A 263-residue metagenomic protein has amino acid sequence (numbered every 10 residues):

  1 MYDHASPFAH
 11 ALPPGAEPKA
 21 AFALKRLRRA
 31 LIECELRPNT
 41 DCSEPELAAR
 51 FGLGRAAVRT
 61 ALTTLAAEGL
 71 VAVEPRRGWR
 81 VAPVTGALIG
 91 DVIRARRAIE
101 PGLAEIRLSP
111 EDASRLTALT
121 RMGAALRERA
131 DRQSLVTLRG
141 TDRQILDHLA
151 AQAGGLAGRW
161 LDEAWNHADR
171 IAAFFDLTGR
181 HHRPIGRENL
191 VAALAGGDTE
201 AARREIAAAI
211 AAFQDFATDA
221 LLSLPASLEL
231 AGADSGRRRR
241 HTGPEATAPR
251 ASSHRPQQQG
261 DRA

Functional and structural regions predicted by a protein language model:
M1-S109, T218-A263: Short linear motifs at protein or domain termini
A21, G86, R97, T117-T120 (+1 more regions): Amphipathic alpha-helical repeat elements characteristic of tetratricopeptide repeat
A30, E35, R129, A193-L194 (+1 more regions): Hydrophobic side-chain positions on well-ordered alpha-helices, corresponding to helix-helix packing/interface faces
A67-A72, E163-N166, G179-R183: Mobile beta-alpha loop/short-helix "lid" or hinge segments that flank ligand
W79, A87-G90, E105, A124 (+2 more regions): Positions in alpha-helical segments
L108, G154, D176-T178: Short helix-capping/hinge motifs at transmembrane helix termini and TM-loop junctions
A113-F174, R183-N189, A201-F213: Conserved amphipathic alpha-helical segments that form helical-bundle/coiled-coil interaction surfaces
L194-E200: Short acidic-aromatic low-complexity motifs
